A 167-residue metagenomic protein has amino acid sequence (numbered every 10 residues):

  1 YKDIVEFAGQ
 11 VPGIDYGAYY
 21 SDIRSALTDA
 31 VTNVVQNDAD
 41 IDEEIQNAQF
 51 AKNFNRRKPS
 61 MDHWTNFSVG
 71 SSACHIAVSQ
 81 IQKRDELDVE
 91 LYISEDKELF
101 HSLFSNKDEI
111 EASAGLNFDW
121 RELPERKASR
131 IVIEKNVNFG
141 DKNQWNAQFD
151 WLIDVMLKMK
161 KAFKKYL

Functional and structural regions predicted by a protein language model:
Y1-L27: Acidic metal-coordinating catalytic centers involved in nucleic-acid phosphodiester chemistry
K2, V11, P59-D62, G115 (+2 more regions): Alpha-helical structural elements
A18, D22, E98-H101, N143 (+2 more regions): Alpha-helix boundary/N-cap detector
I23-V137: Polyanion-binding interface signature
S105-S113, V137-L167: Ampiphathic alpha-helical segments that act as solvent-exposed interaction surfaces
